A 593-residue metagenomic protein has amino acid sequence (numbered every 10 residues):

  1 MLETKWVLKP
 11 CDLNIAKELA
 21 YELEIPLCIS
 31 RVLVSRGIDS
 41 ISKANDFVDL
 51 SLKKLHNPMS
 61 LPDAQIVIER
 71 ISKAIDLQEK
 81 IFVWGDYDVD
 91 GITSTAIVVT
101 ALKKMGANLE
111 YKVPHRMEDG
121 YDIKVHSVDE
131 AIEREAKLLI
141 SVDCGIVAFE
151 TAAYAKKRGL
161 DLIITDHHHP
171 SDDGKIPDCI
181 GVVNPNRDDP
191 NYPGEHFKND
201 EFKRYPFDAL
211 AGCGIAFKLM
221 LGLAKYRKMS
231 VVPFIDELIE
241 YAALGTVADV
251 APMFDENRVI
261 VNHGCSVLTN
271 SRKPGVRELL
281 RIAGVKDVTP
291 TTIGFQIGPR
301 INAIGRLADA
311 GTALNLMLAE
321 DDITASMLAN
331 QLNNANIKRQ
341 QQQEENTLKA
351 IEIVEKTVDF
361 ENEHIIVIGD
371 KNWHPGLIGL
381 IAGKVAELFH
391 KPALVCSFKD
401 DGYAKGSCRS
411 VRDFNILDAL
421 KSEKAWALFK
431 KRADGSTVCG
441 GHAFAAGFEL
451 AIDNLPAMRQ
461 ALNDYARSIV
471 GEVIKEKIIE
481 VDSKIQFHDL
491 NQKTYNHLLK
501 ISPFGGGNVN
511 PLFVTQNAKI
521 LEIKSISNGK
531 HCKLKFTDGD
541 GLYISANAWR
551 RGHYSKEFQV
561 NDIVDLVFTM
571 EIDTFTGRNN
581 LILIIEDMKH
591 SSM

Functional and structural regions predicted by a protein language model:
L2, K9-A136, R158-G159, D178 (+4 more regions): Hydrophobic helix-and-loop "lid/oligomerization" segment in the mid-to-C-terminal part of catalytic domains
L33, I140, N302, L498 (+1 more regions): A residue-level signal for conserved active-site and pocket-lining positions in enzyme catalytic cores
K73-L77, T324-L328, A335-I368, D401 (+1 more regions): Mid-to-C-terminal polyanion-binding domains and interfaces
V89, I146, H169-P170, R187 (+2 more regions): Short, glycine/acidic-enriched loop or turn micro-motifs at the edges of active sites
I97, P177-M229, I235-V247, G441: Short alpha-helices
K112, V142, T165-H167, V183-P185 (+1 more regions): Generic beta-sheet signal
M117-D119, A148, H168-D173, D189-Y192 (+2 more regions): Short gly/pro/ser/thr-enriched loop/turn and capping motifs at secondary-structure boundaries
S141-K156: Active-site core of PLP-dependent enzymes with the aminotransferase class I/II
